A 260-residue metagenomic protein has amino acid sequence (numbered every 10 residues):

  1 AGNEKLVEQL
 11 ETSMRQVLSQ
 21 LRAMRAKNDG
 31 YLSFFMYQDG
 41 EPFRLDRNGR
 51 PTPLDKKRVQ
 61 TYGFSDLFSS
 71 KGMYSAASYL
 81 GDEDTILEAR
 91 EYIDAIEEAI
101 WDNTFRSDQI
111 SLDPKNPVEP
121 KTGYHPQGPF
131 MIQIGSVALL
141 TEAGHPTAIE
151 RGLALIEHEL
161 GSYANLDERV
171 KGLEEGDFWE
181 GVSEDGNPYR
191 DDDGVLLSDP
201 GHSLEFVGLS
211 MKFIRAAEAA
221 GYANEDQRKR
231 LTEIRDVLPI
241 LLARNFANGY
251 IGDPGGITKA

Functional and structural regions predicted by a protein language model:
A1-A260: Glycan-recognition and catalytic cores of secretory/periplasmic carbohydrate-active enzymes
